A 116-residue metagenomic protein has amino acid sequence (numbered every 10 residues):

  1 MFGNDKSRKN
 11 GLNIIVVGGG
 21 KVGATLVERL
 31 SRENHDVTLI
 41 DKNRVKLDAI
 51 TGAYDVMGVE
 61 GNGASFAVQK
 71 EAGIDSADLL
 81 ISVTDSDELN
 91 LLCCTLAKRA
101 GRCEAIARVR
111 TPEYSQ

Functional and structural regions predicted by a protein language model:
M1-Q116: Cytosolic regulatory regions of ion transport systems
